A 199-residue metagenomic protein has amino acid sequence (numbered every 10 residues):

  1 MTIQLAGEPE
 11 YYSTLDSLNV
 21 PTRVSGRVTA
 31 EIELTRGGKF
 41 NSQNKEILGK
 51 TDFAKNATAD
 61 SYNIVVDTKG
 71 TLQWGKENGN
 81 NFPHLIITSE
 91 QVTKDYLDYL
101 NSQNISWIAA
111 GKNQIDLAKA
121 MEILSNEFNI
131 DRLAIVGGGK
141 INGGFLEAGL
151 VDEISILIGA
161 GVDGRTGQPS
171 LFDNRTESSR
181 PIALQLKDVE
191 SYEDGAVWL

Functional and structural regions predicted by a protein language model:
M1-L199: Enzymes that bind and transform nitrogen-containing heteroaromatic metabolites
